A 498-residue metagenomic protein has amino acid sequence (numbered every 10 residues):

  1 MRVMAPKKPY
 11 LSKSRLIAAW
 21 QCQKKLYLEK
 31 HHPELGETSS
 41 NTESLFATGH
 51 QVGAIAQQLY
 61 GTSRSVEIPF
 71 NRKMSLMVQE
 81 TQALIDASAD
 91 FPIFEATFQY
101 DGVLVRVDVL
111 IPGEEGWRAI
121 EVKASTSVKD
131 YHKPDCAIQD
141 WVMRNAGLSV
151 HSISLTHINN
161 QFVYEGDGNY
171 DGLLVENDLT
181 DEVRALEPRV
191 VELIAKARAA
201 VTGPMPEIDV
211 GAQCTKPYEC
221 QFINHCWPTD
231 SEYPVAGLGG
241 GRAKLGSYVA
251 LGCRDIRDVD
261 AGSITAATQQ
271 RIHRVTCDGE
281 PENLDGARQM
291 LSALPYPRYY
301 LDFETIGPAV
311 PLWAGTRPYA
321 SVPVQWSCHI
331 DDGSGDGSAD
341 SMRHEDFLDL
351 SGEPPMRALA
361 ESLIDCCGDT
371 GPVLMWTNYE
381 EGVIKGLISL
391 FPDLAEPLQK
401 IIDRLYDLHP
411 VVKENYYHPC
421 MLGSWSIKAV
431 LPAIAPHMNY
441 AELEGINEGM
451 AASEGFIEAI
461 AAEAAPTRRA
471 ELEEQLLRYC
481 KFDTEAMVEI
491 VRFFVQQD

Functional and structural regions predicted by a protein language model:
M1-D498: DEDD superfamily 3′-5′ metal-dependent exonuclease/proofreading module
